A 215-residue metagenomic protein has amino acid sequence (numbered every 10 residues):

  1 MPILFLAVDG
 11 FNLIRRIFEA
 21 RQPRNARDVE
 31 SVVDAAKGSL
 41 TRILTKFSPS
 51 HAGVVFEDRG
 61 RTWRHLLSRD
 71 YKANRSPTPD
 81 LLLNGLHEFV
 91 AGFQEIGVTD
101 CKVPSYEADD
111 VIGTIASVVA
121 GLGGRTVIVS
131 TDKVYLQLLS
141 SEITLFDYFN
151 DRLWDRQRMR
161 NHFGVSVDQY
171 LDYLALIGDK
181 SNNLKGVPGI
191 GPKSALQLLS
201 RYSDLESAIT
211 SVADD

Functional and structural regions predicted by a protein language model:
M1-G97, N150: Domain-level signal for Mg2+-assisted phosphodiester chemistry and nucleotide/NA-binding surfaces in nucleic-acid
Q22-P23, A73-D215: Extended two-metal-dependent nuclease catalytic cores across DNA- and RNA-processing enzymes
